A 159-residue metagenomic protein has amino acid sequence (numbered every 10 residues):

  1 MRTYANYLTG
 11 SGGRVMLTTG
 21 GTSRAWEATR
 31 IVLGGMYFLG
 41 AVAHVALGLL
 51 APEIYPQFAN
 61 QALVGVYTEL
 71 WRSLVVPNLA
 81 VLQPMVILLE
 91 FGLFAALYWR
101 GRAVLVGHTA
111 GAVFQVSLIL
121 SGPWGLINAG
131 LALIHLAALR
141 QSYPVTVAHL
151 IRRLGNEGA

Functional and structural regions predicted by a protein language model:
M1-A159: Extended, low-polarity transmembrane helix blocks
